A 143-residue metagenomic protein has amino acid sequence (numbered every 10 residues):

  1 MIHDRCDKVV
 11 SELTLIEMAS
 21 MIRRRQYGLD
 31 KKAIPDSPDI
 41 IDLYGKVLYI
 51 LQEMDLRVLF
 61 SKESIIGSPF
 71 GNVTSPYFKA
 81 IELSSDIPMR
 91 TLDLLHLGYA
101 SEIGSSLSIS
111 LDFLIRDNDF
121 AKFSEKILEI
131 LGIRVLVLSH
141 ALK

Functional and structural regions predicted by a protein language model:
M1-I65: PIN/NYN-family metal-dependent endoribonuclease catalytic core
D4-K8, L83-P88: A short glycine/serine-rich beta->alpha loop
V10, T91-L94, I115: Short beta-strand scaffold positions
I34-I50, S68-K79, I109-N118, L136: Glycine-rich, flexible loop segments associated with nucleotide phosphate handling
G45-I87, L94-G98: Acidic catalytic patch
L83, G98-K143: Acidic, PIN/NYN-like endoribonuclease modules and their adjacent C-terminal/linker elements
